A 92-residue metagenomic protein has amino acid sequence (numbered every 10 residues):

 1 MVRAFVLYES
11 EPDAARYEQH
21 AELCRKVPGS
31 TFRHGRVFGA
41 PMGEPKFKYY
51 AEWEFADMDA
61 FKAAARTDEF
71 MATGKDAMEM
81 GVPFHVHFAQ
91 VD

Functional and structural regions predicted by a protein language model:
M1-D68, V86-D92: Short S/T/G/P-rich N-terminal loop/turn motif that feeds into the first structured element of a domain
F70-E79, P83-F84: Outer-membrane beta-barrel domain signature
